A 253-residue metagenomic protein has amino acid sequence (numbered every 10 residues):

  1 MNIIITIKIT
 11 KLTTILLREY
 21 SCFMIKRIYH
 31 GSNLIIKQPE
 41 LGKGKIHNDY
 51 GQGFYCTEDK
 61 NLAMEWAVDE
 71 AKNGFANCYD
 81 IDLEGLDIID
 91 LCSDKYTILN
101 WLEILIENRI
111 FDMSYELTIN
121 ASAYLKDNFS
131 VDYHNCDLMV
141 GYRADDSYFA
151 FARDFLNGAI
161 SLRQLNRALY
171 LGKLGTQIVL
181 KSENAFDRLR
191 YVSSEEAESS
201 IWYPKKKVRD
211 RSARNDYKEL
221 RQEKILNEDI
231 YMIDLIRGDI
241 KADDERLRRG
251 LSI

Functional and structural regions predicted by a protein language model:
I4-D49, S252-I253: ADP-ribose/NAD+-binding catalytic cleft of ART/PARP-like enzymes
I25-K26, G51-G53, N73-A76: Short, surface-exposed beta-edge/turn micro-motifs
H30-S32, C56-E58, Y79: Short His-Asn-centered micro-motif
N33-L34, K60, L83-G85: Short, flexible loop/turn elements at secondary-structure junctions
K45-E70: Extended catalytic/binding region for NAD+/ADP-ribose chemistry, centered on the ART fold
M64, G74-N77, I81: Short, well-structured hydrophobic secondary-structure segments
E70-G74, L83-I253: Conserved NAD+-utilizing ADP-ribose enzyme module
